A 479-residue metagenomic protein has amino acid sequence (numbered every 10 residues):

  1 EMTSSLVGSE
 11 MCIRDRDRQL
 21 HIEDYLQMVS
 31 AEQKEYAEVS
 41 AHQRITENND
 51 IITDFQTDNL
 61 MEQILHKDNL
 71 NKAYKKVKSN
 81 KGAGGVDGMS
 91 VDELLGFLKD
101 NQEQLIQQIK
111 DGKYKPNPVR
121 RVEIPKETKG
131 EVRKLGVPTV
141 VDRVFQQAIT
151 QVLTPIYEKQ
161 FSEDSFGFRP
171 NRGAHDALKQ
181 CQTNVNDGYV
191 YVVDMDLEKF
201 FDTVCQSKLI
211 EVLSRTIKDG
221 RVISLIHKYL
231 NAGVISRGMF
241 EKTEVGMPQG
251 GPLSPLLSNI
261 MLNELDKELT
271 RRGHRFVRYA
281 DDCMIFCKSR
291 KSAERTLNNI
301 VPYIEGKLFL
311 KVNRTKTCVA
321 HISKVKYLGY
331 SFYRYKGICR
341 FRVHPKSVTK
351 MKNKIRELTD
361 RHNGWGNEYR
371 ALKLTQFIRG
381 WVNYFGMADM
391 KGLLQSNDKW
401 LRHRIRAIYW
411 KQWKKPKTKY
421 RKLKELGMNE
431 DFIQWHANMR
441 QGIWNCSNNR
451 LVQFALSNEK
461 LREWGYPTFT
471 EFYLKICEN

Functional and structural regions predicted by a protein language model:
E1-I13: Single conserved hydrophobic/aromatic residue that forms the stacking wall/gate of nucleotide- or nucleobase-binding
A31-Q33, A37-E93, Q151-G167: Charged boundary/loop elements
L65, P118-R120, K126-T128, E368-F385: Core structural elements
Q108-E123, E131, Q160-K324: Conserved polymerase palm-domain catalytic core
K134, K242-V245, R356-R370, G380-L393 (+2 more regions): Short, solvent-exposed helix-loop connector elements
N231, K307-L372, Q376-R379: A conserved non-catalytic segment of reverse transcriptases and RNA-directed RNA polymerases corresponding to the late
A388-K411: Short secondary-structure subsegments characteristic of cysteine-rich extracellular domains
W413-N479: Extended C-terminal regions of large enzymes
